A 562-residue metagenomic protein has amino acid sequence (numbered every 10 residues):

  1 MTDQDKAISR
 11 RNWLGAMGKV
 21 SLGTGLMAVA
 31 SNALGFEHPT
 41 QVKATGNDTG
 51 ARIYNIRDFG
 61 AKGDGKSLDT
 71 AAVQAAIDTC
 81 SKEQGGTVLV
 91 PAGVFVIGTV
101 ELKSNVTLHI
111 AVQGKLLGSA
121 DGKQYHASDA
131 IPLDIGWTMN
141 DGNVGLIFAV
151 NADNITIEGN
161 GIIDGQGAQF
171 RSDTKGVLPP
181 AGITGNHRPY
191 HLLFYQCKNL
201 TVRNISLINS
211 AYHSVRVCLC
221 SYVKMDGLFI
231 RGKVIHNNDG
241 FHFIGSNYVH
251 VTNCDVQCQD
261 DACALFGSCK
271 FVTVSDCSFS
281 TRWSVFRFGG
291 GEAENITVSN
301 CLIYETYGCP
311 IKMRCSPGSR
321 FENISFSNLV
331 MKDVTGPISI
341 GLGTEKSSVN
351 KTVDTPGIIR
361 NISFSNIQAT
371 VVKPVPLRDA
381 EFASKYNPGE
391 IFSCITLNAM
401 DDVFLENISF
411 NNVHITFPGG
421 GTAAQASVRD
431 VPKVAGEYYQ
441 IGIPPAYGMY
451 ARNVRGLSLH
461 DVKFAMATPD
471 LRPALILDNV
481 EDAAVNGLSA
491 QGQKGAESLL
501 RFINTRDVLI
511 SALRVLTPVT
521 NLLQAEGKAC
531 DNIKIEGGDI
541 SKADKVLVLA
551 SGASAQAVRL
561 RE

Functional and structural regions predicted by a protein language model:
T2-E562: Extracellular/periplasmic carbohydrate-active domains that bind, remodel, or depolymerize complex polysaccharides
